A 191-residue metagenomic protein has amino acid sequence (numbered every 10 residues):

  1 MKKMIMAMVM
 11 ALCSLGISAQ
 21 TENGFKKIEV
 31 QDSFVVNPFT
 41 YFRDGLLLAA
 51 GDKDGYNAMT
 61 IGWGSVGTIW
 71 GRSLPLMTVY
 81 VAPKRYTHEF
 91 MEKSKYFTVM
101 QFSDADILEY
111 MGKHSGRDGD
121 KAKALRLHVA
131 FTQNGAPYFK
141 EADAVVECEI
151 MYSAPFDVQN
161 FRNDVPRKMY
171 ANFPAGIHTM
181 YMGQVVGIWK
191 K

Functional and structural regions predicted by a protein language model:
M1-M4: Positively charged n-region of N-terminal signal peptides that target proteins for export
M6, M10-S18: Hydrophobic h-region of N-terminal signal peptides that target proteins for export in Gram-negative bacteria
Q20-K191: Active-site-proximal mixed secondary-structure blocks
